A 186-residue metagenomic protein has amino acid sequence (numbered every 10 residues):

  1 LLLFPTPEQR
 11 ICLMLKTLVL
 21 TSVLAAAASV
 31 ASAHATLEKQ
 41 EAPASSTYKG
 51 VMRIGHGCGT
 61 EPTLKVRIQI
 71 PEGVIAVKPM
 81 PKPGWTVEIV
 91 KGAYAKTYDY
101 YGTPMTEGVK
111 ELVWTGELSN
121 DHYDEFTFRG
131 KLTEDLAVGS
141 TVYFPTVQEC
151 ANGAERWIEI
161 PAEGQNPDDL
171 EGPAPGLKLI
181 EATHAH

Functional and structural regions predicted by a protein language model:
L1-L13: Short, Lys/Arg-enriched N-terminal segments with co-localized hydrophobic residues within the first ~10-30 amino acids
C12-L13, S29-A33: Sec/Tat signal peptide C-region and signal peptidase I cleavage site
S32-I54: N-terminal edge beta-strand
A44, E149-H186: Extracytoplasmic/periplasmic copper-protein system
T47-W85: Low-complexity, serine/threonine/proline/glycine-rich extracellular segments that form mucin-like
V74-V109, P175-K178, H184: A surface/secretory-pathway sequence property marking extracellular, secreted, or lumenal proteins enriched
E111-V138: Low-complexity, intrinsically disordered segments enriched in Ser/Thr together with acidic residues
F126-T133, T141-G153: Internal, hydrophobic beta-strand segments that form the core of beta-sheet-rich folds
